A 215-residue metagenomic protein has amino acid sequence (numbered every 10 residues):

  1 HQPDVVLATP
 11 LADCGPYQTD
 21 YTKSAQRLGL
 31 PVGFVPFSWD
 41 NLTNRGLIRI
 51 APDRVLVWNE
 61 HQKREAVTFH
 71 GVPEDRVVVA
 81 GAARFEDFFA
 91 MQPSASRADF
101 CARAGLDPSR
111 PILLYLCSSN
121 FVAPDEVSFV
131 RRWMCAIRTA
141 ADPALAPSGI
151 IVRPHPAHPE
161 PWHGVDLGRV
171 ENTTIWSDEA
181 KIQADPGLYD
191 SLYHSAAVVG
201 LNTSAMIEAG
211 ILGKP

Functional and structural regions predicted by a protein language model:
H1-S94, H158-P159, Q183, M206: Active-site and donor-binding regions of nucleotide-sugar-utilizing enzymes
D4-V5, R54, I112, G149 (+1 more regions): Structural motif
A8, V57, Y115, V152 (+2 more regions): Redox-cofactor binding/interface segments in oxidoreductases and associated redox assembly factors
T19-T22, R45, V130, M134-R138 (+3 more regions): Short amphipathic alpha-helical segments and helix-helix/interface helices
V32-G33, I150, K214-P215: Hydrophobic anchor at the start of a short beta-strand that flanks the dinucleotide cofactor-binding loop
F85-D178: Conserved catalytic-core segment of nucleotide-activated headgroup transferases in glycan assembly
A157-I207, I211-L212: Donor nucleotide-activated moiety binding/catalytic core segment of transferases that use nucleotide-activated donors
